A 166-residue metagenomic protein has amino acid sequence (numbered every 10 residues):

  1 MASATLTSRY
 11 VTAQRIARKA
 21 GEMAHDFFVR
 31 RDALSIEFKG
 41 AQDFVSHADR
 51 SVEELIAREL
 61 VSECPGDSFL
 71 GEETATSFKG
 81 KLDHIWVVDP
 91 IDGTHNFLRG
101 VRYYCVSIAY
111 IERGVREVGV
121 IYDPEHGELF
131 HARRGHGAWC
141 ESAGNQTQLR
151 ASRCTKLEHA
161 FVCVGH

Functional and structural regions predicted by a protein language model:
M1-I91: N-terminal subdomain of lithium-sensitive/metallo-dependent phosphomonoesterases centered on the IMPase/IPPase/PAP
A24, D49, L60, T94 (+3 more regions): Residue-level signal for inorganic ion chemistry
F27, N96, E141: Residues that scaffold the ATP/ADP-binding catalytic core of kinase and kinase-like folds
R31-A33, A41-Q42, G66, H95 (+4 more regions): Generic secondary-structure boundary/loop-capping signal
I36-F38, S46-H47, G80, R99-G100 (+4 more regions): Generic structural "secondary-structure junction" signal
L82-E125: Glycine-rich active-site/cofactor-binding loop and its immediate structural neighborhood
A109-H166: Acidic beta-strand-loop-alpha-helix segment within the catalytic core of divalent metal-dependent phosphate-processing
